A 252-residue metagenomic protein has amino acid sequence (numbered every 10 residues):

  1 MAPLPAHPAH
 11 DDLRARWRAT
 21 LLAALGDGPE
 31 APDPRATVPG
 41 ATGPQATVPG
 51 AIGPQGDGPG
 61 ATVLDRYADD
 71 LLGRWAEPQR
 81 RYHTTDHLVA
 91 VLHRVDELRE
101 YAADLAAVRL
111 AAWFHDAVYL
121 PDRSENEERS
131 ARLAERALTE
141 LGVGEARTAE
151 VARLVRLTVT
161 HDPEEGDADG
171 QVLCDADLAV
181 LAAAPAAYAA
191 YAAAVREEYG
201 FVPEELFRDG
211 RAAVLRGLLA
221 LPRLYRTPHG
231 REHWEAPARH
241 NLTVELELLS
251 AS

Functional and structural regions predicted by a protein language model:
A2-T20, G58-P59, A76-H83, R94-A102 (+3 more regions): Divalent metal-dependent phosphate-bond-processing catalytic cores, especially two-metal-ion Mg2+/Mn2+ enzymes that act
R14, R18, D65-D69, L92 (+4 more regions): An amphipathic alpha-helix signature
L22-L64: Intrinsically disordered, low-complexity terminal tails and inter-domain linkers enriched for S/T/G/P/D/E
R66, A102-W113, R147-R153, D169-V172: Alpha-helical scaffolds flanking conserved acidic
A68-E77: Small/polar-rich, solvent-exposed N-terminal microdomains that initiate assembly or binding
R74, S130-E164, R216-L218: Histidine- and acidic-residue-rich, metal-dependent catalytic cores
E77-H87, Y119-A131, E145: Active-site metal-coordination segments of metallo-dependent hydrolases
V91, A106-P121, S130, V155-V159: His-Asp-centered metal-binding catalytic motifs of divalent-metal-dependent phosphohydrolases/nucleases
